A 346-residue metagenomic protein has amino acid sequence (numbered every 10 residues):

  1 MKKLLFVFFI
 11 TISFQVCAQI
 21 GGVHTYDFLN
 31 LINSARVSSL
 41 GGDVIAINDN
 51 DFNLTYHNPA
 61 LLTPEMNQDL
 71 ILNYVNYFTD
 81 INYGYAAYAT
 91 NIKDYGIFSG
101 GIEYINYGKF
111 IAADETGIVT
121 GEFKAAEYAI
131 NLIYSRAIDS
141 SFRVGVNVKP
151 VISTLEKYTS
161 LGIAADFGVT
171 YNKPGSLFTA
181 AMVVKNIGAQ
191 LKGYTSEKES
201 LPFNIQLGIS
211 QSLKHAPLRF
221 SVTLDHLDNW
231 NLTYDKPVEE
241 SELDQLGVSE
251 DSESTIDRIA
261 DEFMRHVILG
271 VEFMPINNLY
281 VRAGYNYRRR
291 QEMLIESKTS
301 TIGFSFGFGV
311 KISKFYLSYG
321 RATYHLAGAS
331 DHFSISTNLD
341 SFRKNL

Functional and structural regions predicted by a protein language model:
M1-L4, S140: Positively charged n-region of N-terminal signal peptides that target proteins for export
K3-F14: Sec-dependent N-terminal signal peptides
Q19-L346: Subset of outer-membrane beta-barrel
